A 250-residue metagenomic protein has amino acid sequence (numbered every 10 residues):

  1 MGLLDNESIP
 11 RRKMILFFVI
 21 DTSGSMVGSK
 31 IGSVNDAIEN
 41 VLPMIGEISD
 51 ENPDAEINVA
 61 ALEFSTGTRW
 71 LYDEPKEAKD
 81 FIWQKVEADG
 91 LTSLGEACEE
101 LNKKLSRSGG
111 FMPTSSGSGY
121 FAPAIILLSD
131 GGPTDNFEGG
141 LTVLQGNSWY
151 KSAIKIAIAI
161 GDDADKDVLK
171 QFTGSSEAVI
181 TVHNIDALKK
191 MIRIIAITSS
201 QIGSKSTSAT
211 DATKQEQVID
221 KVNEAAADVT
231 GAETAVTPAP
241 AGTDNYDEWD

Functional and structural regions predicted by a protein language model:
M1-F17, T22-G32, G109-S118: Acidic, polar low-complexity linker/tail segments
K13-M14, G24-E56: …and closely analogous acidic/polar surface helices at protein-protein or active-site interfaces in A-domain-like
V19-S23, V34, A61, L101 (+1 more regions): DG-centered beta-turn motif at the end of beta-strands
D50, Q145-A153: Arginine/glycine-rich "motif VI" loop of SF2 helicases in the C-terminal RecA-like domain
D54-K85, D167-F172: Short beta-strand-loop
R69, F81-F121, T134-N136, I154-D167 (+1 more regions): Von Willebrand factor
T142, G161, I185, G203-D250: Extended acidic, low-complexity intrinsically disordered regions
D162-K214, I219: Von Willebrand factor A/integrin I-like adhesion domains
